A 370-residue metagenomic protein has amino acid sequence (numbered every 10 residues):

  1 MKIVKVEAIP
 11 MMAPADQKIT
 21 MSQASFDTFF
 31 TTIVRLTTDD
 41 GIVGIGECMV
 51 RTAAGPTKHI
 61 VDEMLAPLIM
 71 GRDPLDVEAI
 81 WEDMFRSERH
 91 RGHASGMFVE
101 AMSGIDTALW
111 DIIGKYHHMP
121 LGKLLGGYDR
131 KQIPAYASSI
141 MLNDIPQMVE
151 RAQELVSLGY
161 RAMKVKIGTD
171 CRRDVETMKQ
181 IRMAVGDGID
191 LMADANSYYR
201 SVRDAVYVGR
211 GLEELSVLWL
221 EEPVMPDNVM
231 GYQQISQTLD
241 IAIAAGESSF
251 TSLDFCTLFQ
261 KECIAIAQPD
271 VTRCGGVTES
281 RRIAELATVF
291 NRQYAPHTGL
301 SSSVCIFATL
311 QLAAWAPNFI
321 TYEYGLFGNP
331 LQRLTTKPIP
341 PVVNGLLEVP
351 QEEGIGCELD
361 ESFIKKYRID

Functional and structural regions predicted by a protein language model:
M1-A15, S25, F29, I105 (+1 more regions): Flexible C-terminal active-site loop/helix
M1-P67, S362-D370: N-terminal basic, low-complexity leaders that serve as flexible interaction/assembly modules and, when applicable, as
I3, V34, G41, L65 (+9 more regions): Conserved, mostly hydrophobic/aromatic
T37-Y116: Metal- or metallocofactor-binding catalytic centers and their adjacent structured scaffolds across diverse enzyme
C48, A137-S139, V165-I167, A193-S197 (+6 more regions): A cross-domain feature marking catalytic cores of carbohydrate-active enzymes and several ubiquitous metabolic/repair
E63, R210, S216, D227-L346: Shared catalytic-loop signature of beta/alpha-barrel
G126-L239: Metal-dependent enolase-superfamily TIM-barrel catalytic cores that perform enediolate-based chemistry
